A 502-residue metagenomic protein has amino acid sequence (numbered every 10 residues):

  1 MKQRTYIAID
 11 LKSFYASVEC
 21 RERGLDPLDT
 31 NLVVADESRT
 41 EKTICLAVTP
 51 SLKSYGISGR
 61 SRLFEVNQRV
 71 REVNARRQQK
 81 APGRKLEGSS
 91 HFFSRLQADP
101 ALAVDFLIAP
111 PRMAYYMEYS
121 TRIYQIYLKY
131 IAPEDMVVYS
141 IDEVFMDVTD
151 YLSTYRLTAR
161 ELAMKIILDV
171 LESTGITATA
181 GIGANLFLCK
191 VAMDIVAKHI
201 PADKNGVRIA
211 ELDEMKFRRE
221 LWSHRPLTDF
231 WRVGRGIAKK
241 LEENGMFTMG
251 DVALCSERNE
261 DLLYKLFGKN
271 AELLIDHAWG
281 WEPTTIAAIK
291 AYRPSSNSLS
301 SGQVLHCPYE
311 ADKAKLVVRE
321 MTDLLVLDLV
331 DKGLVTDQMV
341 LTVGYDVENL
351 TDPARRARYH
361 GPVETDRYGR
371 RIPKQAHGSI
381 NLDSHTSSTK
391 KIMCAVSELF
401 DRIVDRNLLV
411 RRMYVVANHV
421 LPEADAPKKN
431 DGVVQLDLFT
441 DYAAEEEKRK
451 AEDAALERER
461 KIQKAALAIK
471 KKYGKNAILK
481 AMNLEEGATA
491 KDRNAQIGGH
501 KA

Functional and structural regions predicted by a protein language model:
M1-H277, E282-I286, A443-A502: Gly/Gly-Pro- and Ser/Thr-rich, intrinsically disordered tail segments characteristic of DNA damage-repair and tolerance
A8, A103, D229, R235 (+1 more regions): DNA-contacting surface of Y-family translesion DNA polymerases
K12-F14, S38-K42, Y345-L350, V420-A424: Short, charged/polar surface micro-motifs in flexible loops or helix N-caps
V18, G369-A502: Acidic, metal-coordinating catalytic segment for phosphate/diphosphate chemistry, firing primarily on the Nudix
T30, A178, D337-M339, M413 (+1 more regions): Change "...and in nucleic-acid phosphodiester-cleaving endonucleases..." to "...and in nucleic-acid processing enzymes
K42-L46, V207-A210, G361, Q375 (+1 more regions): Short, well-ordered strand-loop elements centered on a beta-strand within folded domains, enriched for acidic residues
A184-F187, D276-W279, V335-V347, L409-P422 (+1 more regions): A glycine-rich phosphate-binding loop feature that marks nucleotide/adenosyl-phosphate handling sites
V191-A192, T351-A354, D425-K428: Short, well-ordered secondary-structure micro-motifs
